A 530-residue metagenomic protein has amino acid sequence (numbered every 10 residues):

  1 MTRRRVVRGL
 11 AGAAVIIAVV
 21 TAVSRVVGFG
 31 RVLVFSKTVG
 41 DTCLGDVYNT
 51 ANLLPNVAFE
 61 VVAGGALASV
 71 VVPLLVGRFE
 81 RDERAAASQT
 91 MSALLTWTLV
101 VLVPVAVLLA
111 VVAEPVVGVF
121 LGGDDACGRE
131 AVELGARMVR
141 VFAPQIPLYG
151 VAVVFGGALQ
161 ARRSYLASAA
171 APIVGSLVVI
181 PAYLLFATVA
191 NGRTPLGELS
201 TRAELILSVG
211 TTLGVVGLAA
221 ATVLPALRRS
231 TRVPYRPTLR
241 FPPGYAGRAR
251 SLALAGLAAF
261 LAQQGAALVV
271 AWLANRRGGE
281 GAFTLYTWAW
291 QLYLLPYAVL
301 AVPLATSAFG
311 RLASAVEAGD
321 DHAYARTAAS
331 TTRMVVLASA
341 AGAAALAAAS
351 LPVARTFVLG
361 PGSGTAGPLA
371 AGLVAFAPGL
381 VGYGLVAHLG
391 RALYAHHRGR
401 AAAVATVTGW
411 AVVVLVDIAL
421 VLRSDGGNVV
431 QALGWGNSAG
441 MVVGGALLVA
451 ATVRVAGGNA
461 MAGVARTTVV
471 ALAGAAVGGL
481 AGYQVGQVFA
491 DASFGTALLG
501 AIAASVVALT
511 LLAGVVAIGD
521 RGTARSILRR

Functional and structural regions predicted by a protein language model:
M1-R530: Membrane-embedded alpha-helical bundles of multi-pass transporters/translocases, especially carrier/permease families
